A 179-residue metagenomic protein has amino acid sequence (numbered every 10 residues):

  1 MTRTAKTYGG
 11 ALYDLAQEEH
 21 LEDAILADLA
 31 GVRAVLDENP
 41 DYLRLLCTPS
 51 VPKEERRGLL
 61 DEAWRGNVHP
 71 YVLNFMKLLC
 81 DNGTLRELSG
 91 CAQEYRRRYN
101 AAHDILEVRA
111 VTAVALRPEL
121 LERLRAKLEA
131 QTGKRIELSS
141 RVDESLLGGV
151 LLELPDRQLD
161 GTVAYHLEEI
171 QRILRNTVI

Functional and structural regions predicted by a protein language model:
M1-I179: Elongated, mostly alpha-helical coiled-coil "stalk/stator" tethers of large membrane protein machines
